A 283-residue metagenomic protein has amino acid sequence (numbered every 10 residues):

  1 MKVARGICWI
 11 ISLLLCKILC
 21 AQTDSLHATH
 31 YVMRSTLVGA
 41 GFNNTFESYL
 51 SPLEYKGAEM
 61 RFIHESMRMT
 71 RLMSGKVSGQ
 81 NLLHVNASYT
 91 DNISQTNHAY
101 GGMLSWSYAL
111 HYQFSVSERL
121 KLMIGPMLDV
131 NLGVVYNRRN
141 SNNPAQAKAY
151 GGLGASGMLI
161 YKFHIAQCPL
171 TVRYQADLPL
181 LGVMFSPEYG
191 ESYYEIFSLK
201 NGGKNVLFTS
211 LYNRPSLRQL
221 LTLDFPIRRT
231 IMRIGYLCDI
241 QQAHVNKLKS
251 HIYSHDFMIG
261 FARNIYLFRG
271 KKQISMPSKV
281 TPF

Functional and structural regions predicted by a protein language model:
Q22-Q80, T281-F283: Short glycine/proline- and aromatic-enriched beta-strand/turn motifs that initiate or cap beta-hairpins
A28-T36, M73-N81, E118-P126, A166-V172 (+2 more regions): Outer-envelope beta-barrel architecture signal
A40-F46, V85-D91, L128-Y136, A176-M184 (+3 more regions): Transmembrane beta-strands of outer-membrane beta-barrel pores
E47-Y55, Y89-H98, N140-A147, N205-T209 (+2 more regions): Extracellular loop and loop/strand-boundary signature of outer-membrane beta-barrel proteins
E54-F62, H98-W106, L120, A145-A155 (+2 more regions): Residues that define the transmembrane beta-barrel architecture of outer-membrane proteins
F62-T70, L104-Y112, P126, A155-Y161 (+3 more regions): Residues on the lipid-exposed face of transmembrane beta-strands in outer-membrane beta-barrel proteins
N142-R229: Outer-membrane beta-barrel transmembrane domain signature
P169, Q175, F185-P187, L207 (+1 more regions): Predominantly the C-terminal beta-signal and adjacent terminal strand-loop region of outer-membrane beta-barrel
